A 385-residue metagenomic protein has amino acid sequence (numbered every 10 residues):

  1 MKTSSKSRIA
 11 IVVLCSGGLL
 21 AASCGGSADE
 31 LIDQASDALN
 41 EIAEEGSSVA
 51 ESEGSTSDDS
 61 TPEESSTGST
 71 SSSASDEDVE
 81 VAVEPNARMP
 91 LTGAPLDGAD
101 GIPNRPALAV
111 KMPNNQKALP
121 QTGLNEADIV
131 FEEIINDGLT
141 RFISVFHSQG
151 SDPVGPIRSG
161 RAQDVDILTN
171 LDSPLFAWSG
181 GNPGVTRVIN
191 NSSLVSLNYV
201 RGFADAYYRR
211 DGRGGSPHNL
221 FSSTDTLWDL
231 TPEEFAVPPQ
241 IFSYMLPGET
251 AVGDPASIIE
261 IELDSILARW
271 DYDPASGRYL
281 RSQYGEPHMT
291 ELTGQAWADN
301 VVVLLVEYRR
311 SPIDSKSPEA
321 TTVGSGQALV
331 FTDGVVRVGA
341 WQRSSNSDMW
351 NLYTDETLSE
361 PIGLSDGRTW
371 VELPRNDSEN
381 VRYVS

Functional and structural regions predicted by a protein language model:
K2-I11: Bacterial N-terminal signal peptides that target proteins for export
L14-S16: Hydrophobic helical h-region of N-terminal Sec-dependent signal peptides in bacterial secretory/periplasmic proteins
L20-S23: C-terminal motif of bacterial Sec signal peptides marking the signal peptidase cleavage site
G25-A28: Bacterial signal peptide processing site
I32-A74: Post-signal peptide N-terminal segment of mature Sec-exported envelope proteins
D76-V79, P85-A127, N136-S385: A surface/extracellular/periplasmic glyco- and lipid-processing/surface-interacting theme
